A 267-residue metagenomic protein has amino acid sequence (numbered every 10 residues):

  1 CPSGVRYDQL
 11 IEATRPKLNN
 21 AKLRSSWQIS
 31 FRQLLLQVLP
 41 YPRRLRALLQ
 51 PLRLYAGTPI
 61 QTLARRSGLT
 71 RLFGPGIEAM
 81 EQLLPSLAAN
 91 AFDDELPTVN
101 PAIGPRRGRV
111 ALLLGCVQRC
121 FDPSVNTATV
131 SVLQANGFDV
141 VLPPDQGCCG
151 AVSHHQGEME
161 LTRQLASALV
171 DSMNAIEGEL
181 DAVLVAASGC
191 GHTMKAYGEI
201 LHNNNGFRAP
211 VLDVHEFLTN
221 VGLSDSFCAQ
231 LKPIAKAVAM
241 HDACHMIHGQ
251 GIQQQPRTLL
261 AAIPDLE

Functional and structural regions predicted by a protein language model:
Y7-E267: Iron-sulfur cluster-binding electron-transfer modules in prokaryotic oxidoreductases
